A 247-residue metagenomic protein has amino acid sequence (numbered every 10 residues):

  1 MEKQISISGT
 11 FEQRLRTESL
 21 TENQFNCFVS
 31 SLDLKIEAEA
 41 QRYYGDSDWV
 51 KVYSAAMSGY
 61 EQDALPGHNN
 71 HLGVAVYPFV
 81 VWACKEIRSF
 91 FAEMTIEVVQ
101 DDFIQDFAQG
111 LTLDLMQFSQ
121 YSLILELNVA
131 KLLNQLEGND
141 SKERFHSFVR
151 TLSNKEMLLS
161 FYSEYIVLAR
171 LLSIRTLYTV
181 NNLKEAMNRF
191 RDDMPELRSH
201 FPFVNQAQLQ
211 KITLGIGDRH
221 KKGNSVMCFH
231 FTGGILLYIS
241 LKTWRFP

Functional and structural regions predicted by a protein language model:
M1-K142: Noncatalytic N-terminal accessory/assembly modules of large enzymes
Y77-P247: Conserved ATP-binding subdomain of kinase catalytic cores across diverse folds
